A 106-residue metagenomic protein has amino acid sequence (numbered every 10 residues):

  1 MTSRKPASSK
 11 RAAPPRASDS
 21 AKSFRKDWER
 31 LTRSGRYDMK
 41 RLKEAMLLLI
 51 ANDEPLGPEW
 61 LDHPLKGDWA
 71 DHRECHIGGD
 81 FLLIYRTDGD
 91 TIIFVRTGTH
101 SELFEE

Functional and structural regions predicted by a protein language model:
M1-G79, T87-I93, S101-E106: Basic, Lys/Arg-enriched alpha-helical interface segments
